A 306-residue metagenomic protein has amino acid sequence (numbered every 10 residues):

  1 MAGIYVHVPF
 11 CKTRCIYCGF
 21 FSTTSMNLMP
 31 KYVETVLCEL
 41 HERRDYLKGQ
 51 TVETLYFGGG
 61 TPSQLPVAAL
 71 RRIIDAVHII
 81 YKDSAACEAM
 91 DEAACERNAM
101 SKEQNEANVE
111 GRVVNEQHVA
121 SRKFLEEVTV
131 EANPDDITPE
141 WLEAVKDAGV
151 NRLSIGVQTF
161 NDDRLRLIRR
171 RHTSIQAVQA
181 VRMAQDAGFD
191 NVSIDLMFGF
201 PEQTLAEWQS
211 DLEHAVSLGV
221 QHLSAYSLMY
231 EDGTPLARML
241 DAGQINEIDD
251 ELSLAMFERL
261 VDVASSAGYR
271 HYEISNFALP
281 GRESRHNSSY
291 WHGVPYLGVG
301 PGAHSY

Functional and structural regions predicted by a protein language model:
M1, S22-D45, Q50-S84, F124-Y306: C-terminal scaffold of the Radical SAM
M1-V8: Immediate flanking context of iron-sulfur cluster ligation sites
P9-F20: Local cysteine-cluster metal-coordination motifs and their immediate loop/turn environment, predominantly Fe-S cluster
F10, A107, A120-S121, N161 (+1 more regions): Intrinsic structural disorder/low-complexity segments
C15, D45, A107-N108: Compositionally biased, low-complexity repeat tracts
C18, S22-S25, A94: Cys/His-rich zinc-coordinating "finger/knuckle" motifs
H78-F124: Intrinsically disordered, low-complexity terminal tails and inter-domain linkers enriched for S/T/G/P/D/E
